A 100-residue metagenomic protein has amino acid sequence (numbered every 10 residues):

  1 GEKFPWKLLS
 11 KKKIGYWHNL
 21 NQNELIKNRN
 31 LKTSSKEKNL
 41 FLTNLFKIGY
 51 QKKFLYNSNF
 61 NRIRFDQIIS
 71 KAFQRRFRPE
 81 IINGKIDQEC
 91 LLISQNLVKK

Functional and structural regions predicted by a protein language model:
G1-K100: Cell-envelope/ECM-targeting effectors and their regulatory/trafficking segments
